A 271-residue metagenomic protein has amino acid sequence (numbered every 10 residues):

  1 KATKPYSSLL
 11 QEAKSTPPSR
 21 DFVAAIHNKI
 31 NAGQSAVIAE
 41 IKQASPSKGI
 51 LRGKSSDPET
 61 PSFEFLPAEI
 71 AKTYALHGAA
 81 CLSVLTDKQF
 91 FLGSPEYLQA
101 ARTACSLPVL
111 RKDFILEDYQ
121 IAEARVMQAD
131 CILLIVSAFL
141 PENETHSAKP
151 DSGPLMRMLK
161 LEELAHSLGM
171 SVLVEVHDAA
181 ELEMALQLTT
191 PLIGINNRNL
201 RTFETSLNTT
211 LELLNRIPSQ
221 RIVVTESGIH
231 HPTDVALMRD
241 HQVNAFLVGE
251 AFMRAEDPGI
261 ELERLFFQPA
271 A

Functional and structural regions predicted by a protein language model:
K1-V109, Y119, N143-E144, P150-G153 (+5 more regions): Conserved N-terminal beta1-alpha1 strand-loop-helix module at the mouth
K29, A75, R125, L159 (+5 more regions): Generic alpha-helical hydrophobic packing signal
L85, R111-K112, L134-I135, N196 (+2 more regions): Thr-Gly-centered strand-to-loop micro-motif
L116-M127, D178-L188, T225, I229-V248: Catalytic cores of alpha/beta
Y119-C131, V136-L140, P154, M158-K160 (+1 more regions): RNA substrate-binding interface of SAM-dependent RNA methyltransferases
V126-E142, G194-T202, V243-L262: Glycine-rich phosphate-binding active-site loops on the catalytic face of alpha/beta enzymes
M127-I135, V172-V174, G194, R221-G228 (+1 more regions): Short secondary-structure transition/capping segments
L192-V248: Catalytic-face loop-and-helix region of soluble metabolic enzyme cores
